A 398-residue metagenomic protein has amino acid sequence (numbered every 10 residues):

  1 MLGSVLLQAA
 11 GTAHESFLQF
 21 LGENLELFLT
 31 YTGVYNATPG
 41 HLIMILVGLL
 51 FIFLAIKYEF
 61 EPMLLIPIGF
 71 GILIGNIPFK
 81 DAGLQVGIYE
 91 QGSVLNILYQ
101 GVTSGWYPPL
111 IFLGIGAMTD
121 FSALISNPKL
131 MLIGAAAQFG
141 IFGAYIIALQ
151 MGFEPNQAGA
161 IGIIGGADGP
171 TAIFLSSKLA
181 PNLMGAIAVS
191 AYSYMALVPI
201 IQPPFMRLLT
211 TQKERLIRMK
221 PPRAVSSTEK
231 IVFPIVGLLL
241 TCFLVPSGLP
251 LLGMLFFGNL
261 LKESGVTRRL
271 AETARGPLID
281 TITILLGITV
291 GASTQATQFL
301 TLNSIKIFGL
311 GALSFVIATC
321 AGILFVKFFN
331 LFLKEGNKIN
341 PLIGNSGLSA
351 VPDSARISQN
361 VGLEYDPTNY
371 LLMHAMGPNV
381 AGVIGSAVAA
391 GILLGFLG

Functional and structural regions predicted by a protein language model:
M1-A37: Short, strongly hydrophobic alpha-helical membrane anchors
G33-M44, N96-I111, Q157-G165, Y192 (+3 more regions): Structural signature of hydrophobic alpha-helical transmembrane segments
L49, A123-Y145, T297-I323, A375-N379: Entry/N-cap segments of selected transmembrane alpha helices and their immediately preceding amphipathic helices
I56-L65, L84, L95-Y99, M118-I133 (+4 more regions): Interfacial helix-loop-helix linkers and transmembrane-helix boundary segments in multi-pass membrane proteins
Q100, S104-G105, F112-M118, I133-G143 (+4 more regions): Alpha-helical membrane segments and immediately flanking helix-loop junctions that form or couple to the substrate/ion
N182-I200, F308-T319, L342-S346: Alpha-helical transmembrane segments
S190-V266: Membrane-embedded hairpin module used as a gating/binding unit in multi-pass transport and secretion proteins
L238-V326: Transmembrane helical segments that form the transport core of multi-pass membrane transport proteins
